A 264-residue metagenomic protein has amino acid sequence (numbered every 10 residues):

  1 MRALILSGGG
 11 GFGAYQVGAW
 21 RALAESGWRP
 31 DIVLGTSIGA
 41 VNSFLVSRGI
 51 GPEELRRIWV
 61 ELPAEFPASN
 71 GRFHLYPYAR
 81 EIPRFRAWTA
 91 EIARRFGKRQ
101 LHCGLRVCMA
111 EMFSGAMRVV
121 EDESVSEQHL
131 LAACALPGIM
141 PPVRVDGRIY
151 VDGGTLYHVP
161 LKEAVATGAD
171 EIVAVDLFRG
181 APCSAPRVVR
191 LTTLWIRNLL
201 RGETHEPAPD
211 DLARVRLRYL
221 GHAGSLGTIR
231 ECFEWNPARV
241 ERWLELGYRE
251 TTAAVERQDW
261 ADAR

Functional and structural regions predicted by a protein language model:
M1-T36, F44-R264: Patatin-like phospholipase
